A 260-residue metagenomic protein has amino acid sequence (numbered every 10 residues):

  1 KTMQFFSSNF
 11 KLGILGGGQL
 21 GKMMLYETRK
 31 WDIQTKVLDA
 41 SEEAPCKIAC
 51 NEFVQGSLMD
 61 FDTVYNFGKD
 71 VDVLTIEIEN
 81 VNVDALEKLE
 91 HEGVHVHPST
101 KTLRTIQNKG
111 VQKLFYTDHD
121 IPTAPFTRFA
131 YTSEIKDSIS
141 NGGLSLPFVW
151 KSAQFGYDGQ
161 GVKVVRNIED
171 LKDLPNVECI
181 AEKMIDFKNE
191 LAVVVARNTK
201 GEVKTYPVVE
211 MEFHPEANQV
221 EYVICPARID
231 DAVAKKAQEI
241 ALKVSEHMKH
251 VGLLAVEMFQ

Functional and structural regions predicted by a protein language model:
K1-Q107, V111-L114: ATP-binding N-terminal substructure of ATP-dependent carboxylate-amine bond-forming enzymes
T35, T123, C179: Hydrophobic anchor at the start of a short beta-strand that flanks the dinucleotide cofactor-binding loop
E52-G56, E92-G93, L114-T117, G143-L144 (+2 more regions): Short, hinge-like loop/turn segments at secondary-structure boundaries
D62-T63, A85, E134-S138, D170: Short acidic active-site motifs
V71, L144-S145, N176: Short, high-confidence coil segments that cap the C-terminus of an alpha-helix and link into the following beta-strand
P98-V162, I168: A conserved helix-loop-beta module that forms one wall/lid of the active-site cleft in ATP-utilizing catalytic domains
G161-Q260: Internal nucleotide-binding/catalytic subdomain
